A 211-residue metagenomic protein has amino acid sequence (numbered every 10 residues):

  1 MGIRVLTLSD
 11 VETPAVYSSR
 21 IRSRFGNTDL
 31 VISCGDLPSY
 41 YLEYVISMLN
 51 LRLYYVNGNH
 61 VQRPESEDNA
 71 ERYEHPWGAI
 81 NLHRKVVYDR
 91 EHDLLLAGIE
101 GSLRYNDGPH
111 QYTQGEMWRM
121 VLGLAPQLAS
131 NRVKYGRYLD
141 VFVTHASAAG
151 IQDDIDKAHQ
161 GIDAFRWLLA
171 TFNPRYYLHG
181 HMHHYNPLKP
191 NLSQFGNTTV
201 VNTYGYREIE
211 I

Functional and structural regions predicted by a protein language model:
M1-M48, S130, K134-Y138: N-terminal active-site segment of His-dependent metallophosphoesterases
G2, S19, V86-E91, L168-F172 (+1 more regions): Binuclear metal-dependent phosphoesterase catalytic core
T7-S9, L30-D36, Y54-N59, L82-H83 (+4 more regions): Active-site neighborhood of phospho(di)ester-bond hydrolases with catalytic His/Asp-centered motifs
T7-V16, N57, V61, N69-H159: Conserved catalytic scaffold of divalent metal-dependent phosphoesterases
S18-I21, L37, Y41-N50, Q62-W77 (+2 more regions): Metal-dependent catalytic neighborhoods of phosphoester/phosphodiester hydrolases
G26, M48-N50, E74-W77, L82 (+4 more regions): Short, well-ordered coil/turn elements that cap or connect secondary structure elements
L49-G58, I162-F165: A short, gly/pro- and small-residue-rich
